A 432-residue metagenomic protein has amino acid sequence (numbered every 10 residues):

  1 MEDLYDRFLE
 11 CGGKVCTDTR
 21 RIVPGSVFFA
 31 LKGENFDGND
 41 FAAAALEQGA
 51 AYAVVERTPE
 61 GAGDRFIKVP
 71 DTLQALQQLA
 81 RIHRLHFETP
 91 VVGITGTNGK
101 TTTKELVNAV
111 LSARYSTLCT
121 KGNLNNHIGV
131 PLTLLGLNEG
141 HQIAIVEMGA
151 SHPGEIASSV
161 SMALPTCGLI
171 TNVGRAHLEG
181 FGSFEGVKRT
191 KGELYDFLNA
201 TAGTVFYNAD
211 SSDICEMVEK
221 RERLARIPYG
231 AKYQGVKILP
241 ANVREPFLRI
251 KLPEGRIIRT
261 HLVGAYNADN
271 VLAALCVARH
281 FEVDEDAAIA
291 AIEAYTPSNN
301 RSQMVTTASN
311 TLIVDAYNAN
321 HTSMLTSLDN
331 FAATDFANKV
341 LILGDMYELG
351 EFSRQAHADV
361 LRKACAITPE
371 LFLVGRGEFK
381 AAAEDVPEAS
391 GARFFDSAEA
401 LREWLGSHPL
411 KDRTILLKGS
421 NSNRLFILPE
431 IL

Functional and structural regions predicted by a protein language model:
M1-Q78, I82, A332-F336, R362-A366 (+2 more regions): N-terminal leader/targeting and accessory segments in enzymes
S26, A45, L79, I94 (+12 more regions): Residue-level signal for inorganic ion chemistry
G33-F36, P297-N300, A316-S390: Active-site beta-alpha connecting loops in nucleotide-dependent enzymes
V55-G63, L169-T311, F336-A337, R362-E370 (+1 more regions): Acidic, Mg2+-coordinating active-site environments of NTP-dependent enzymes
I67-D71, G391-L401: Short acidic-hydrophobic, aromatic-tinged amphipathic segments that line or gate anion-handling sites
A75-A209, D213-R223, A278, E403 (+1 more regions): Phosphate-binding loop of NTP-binding sites
I94, N299-R301, S422, F426-I427: ATP-dependent carboxylate/acyl-activation modules
F394, D412-E430: Peripheral docking tails and interdomain loops at the edges of cofactor- or intermediate-handling domains
